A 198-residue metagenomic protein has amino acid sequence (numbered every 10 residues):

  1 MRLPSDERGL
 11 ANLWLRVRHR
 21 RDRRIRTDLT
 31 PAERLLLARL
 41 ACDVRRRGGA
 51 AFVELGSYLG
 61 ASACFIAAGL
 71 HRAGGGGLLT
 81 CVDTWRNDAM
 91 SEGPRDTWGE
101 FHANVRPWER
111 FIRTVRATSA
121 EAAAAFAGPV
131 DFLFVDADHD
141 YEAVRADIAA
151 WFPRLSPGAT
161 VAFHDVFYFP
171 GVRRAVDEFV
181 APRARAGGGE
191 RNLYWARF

Functional and structural regions predicted by a protein language model:
M1-L3: N-terminal auxiliary segments of SAM/dcSAM-dependent transferases
E7-R8, N12-R24, R34-F198: S-adenosylmethionine/decaboxylated-SAM
L29-E33: Phosphate/oxyanion-binding active-site loops and adjacent basic polyanion-contact surfaces
